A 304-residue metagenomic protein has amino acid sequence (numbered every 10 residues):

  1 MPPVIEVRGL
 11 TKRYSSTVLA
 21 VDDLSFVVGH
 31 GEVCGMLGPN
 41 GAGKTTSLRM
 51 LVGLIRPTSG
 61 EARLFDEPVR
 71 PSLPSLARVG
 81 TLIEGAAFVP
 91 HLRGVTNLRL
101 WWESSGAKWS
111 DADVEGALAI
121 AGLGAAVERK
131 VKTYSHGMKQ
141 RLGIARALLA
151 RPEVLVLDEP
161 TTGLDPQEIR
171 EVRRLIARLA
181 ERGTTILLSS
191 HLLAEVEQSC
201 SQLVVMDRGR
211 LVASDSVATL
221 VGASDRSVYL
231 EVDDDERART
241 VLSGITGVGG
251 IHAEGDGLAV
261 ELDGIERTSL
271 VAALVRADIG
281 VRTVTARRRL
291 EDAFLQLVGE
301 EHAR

Functional and structural regions predicted by a protein language model:
M1-P3, A303-R304: Short, low-complexity, intrinsically disordered N-terminal peptides in bacterial proteins
P2-V7, K12-L188, L193-D207, A213: ABC transporter nucleotide-binding domains
G35, D158-G163, L220, Y229 (+1 more regions): A subset of signal/propeptide-processing and intrinsically disordered low-complexity segments in secreted/extracellular
L73-L76, V221-S224, L297-V298: Short, flexible helix/strand-to-coil boundary loops that buttress conserved ligand/catalytic motifs in alpha/beta
L100, G116, T219, T240-V241 (+1 more regions): Generic structural signal for isolated residues within well-ordered alpha-helices
R173-E261: ABC transporter nucleotide-binding domain
R226-R304: Short, charged/small-residue-rich alpha-helical element at the C-terminal edge of ABC transporter nucleotide-binding
